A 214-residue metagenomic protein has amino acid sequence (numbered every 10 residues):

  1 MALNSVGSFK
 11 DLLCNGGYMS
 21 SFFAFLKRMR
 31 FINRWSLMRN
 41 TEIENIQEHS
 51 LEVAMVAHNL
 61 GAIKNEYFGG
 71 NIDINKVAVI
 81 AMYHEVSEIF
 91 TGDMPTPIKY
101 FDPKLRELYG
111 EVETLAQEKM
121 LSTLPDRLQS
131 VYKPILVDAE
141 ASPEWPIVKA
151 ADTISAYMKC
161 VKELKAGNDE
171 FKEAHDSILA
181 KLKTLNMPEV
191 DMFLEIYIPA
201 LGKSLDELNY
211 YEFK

Functional and structural regions predicted by a protein language model:
A2-K214: Alpha-helical, largely C-terminal catalytic domains that coordinate divalent metal ions via clustered Asp/Glu/His
